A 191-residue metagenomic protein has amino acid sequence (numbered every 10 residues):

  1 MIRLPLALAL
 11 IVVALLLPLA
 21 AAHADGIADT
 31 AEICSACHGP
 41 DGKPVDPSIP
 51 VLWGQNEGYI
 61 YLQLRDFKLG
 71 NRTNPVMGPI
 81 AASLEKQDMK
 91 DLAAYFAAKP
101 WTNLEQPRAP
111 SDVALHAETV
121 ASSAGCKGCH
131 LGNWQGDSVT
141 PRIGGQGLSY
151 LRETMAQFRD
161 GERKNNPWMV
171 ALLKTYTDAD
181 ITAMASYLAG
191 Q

Functional and structural regions predicted by a protein language model:
M1-L4: Positively charged n-region of N-terminal signal peptides that target proteins for export
A7-P18: Bacterial N-terminal signal peptides
H23-K43, L104, R108-G132, G147: Sequence/structural segment immediately N-terminal to covalent heme-attachment motifs in c-type and related
I27, G42-R72, G78-S83, E118 (+3 more regions): Gly/Gly-Pro-rich "capping" loops immediately C-terminal to redox-active cysteine motifs in periplasmic/lumenal
T30-P40, L62-R65, K90-A94, S122-L131 (+3 more regions): C-type cytochrome heme c attachment motif
K43-P44, A98-D112, N133-P141, R159-N166 (+1 more regions): Inter-heme linker and motif-flanking segments adjacent to c-type heme-binding CXXCH motifs in c-type cytochromes
R72, M89, W101, C126 (+2 more regions): Generic structural signal for secondary-structure transition and capping sites
A82-E105, S149, K174-Q191: C-terminal capping alpha-helices of c-type cytochrome domains
